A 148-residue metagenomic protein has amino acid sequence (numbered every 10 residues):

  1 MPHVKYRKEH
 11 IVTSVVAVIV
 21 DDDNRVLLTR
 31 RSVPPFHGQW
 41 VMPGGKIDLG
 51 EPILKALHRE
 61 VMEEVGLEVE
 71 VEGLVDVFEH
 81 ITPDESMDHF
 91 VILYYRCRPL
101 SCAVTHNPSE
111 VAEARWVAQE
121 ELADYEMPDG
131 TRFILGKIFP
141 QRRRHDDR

Functional and structural regions predicted by a protein language model:
M1-V16: Acidic, metal-coordinating catalytic segment for phosphate/diphosphate chemistry, firing primarily on the Nudix
I19, Y94-R98, A118: Short, well-ordered beta-strand micro-motif
R25-V26, V104: Hydrophobic "anchor" residues
P35-Q39: A conserved beta-turn-beta hairpin within the catalytic core of GNAT-like acetyltransferases that forms part
M42-L74: The catalytic Nudix box helix
E79-A103, I138: Active-site-adjacent beta-strand/loop module that shapes the phosphate/pyrophosphate-binding cleft
H106-K137: NUDIX/MutT-family hydrolases
R132-R148: Charged phosphate-binding loop/patch that engages nucleotide di/tri-phosphates or the phosphate backbone of nucleic
